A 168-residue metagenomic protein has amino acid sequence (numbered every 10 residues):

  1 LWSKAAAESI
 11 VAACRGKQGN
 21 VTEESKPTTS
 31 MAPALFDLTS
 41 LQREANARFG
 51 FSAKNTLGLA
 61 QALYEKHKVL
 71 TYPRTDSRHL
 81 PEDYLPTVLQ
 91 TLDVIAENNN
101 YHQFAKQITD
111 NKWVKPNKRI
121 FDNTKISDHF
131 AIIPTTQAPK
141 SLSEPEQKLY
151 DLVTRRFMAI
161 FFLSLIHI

Functional and structural regions predicted by a protein language model:
L1-L165: Core catalytic DNA strand-manipulation module of type IA topoisomerases
I168: Conserved adenylation A10 loop of the ANL superfamily
